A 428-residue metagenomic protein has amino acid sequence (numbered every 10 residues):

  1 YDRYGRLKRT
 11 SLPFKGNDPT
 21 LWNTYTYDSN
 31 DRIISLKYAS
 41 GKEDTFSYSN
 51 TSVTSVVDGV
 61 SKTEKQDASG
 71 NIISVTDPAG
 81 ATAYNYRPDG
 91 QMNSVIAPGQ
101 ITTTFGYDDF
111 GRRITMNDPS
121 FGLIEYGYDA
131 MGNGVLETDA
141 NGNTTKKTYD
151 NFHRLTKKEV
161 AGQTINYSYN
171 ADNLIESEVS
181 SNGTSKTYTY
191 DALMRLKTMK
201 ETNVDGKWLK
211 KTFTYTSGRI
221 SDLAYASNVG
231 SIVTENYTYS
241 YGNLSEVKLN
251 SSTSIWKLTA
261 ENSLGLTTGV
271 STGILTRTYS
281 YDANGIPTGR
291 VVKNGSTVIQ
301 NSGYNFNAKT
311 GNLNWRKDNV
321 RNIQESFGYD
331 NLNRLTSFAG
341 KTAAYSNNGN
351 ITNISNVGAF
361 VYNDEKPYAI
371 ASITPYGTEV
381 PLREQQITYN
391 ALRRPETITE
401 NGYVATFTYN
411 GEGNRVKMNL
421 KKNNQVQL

Functional and structural regions predicted by a protein language model:
Y1-L428: Acidic/glycine-rich beta-solenoid
